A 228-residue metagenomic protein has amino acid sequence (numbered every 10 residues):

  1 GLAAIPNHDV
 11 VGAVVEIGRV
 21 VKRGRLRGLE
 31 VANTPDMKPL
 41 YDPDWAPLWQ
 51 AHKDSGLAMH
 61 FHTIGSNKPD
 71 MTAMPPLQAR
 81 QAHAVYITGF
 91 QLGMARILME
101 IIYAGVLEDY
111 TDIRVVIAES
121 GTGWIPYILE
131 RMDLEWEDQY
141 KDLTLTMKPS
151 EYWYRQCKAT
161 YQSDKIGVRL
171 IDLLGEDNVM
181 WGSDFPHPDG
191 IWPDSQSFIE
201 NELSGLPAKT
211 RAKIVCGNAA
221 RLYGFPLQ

Functional and structural regions predicted by a protein language model:
G1-A3, L29-V31, M59-F61, V115-I117 (+2 more regions): Hydrophobic faces of well-ordered beta-strands that scaffold small-molecule active sites in alpha/beta enzyme cores
G1-I97, A104: Active-site gating/metal-coordination segments in enzymes
V15, A104-G105, T111-R114, G123-W124 (+3 more regions): Mid-to-C-terminal alpha-helical segments outside catalytic/metal-binding sites
R19, R23, P47, A51-S55 (+5 more regions): Alpha-helical structural signal in soluble globular domains
Y41, K68-Q78, G121-E137, L170-L174 (+1 more regions): Histidine/acidic-residue-rich catalytic or RNA/ligand-binding cores of hydrolases and nuclease-related proteins
T63-N67, I102-S150: Aromatic-lined glycan-binding groove of carbohydrate-active enzymes
I87-I97, I102, Q139-V168: Aromatic-anchored helix/helix-loop segment that forms the rim or "lid" of small-molecule/cofactor binding pockets
Q91-G93, F185, E200: Active-site rim elements
